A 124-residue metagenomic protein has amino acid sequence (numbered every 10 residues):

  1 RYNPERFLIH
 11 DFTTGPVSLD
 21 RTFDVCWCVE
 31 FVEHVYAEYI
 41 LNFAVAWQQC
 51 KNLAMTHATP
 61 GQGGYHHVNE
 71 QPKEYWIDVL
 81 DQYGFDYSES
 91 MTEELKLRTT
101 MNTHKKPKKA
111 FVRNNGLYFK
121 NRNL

Functional and structural regions predicted by a protein language model:
R1-H66, E70-I77, K120-N121: Conserved SAM-binding loop
G64-Y65, L97-T99: Short secondary-structure boundary/hinge segments and terminal tails
E70, E93, N102-H104: General N-terminal targeting signals
L80-D81: Amphipathic alpha-helical segments
G84-L97: Conserved S-adenosyl-L-methionine
T99-L124: Core SAM-dependent methyltransferase catalytic element
